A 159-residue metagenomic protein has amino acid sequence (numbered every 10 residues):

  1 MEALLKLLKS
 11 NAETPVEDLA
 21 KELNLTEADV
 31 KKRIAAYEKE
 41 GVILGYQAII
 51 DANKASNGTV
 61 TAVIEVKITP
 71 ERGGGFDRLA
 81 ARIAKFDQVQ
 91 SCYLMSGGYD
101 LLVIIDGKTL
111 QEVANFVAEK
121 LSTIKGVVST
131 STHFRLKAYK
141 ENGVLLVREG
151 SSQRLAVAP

Functional and structural regions predicted by a protein language model:
M1-P159: A compositional/biophysical signature of low hydrophobicity enriched in polar/charged and small residues
